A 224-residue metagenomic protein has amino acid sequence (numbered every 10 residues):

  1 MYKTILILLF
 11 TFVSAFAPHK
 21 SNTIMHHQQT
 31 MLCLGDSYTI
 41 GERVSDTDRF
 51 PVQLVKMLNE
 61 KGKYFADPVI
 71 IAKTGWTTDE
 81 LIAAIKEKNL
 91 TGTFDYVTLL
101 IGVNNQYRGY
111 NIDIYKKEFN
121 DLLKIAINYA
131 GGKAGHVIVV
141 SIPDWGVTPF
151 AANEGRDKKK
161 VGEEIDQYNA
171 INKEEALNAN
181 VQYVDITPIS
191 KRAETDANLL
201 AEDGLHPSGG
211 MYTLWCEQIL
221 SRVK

Functional and structural regions predicted by a protein language model:
M1-L8: Sec-dependent signal peptide recognition, specifically the positively charged N-region followed immediately by
T4, T39, T77, T98 (+1 more regions): Ser/Thr-centric signal marking residues that sit in or immediately flank functional binding/regulatory motifs
L9-A17: Hydrophobic h-region of N-terminal signal peptides that target proteins for export in Gram-negative bacteria
P18-T74, A84-G92: Serine-esterase "nucleophile elbow" of acetyl-processing enzymes
S37, R43, T77, N104 (+1 more regions): Gly/Ser/Thr-rich beta-alpha loop segments that engage phosphate groups in nucleotides
E42-R43, D67-G75, D113, R156-K159 (+1 more regions): Acidic/histidine-rich helix-loop elements that form or flank divalent-metal/phosphate-binding sites at the catalytic
A83-K224: Alpha-helical cap/lid subdomain in secreted, periplasmic, or secretory-pathway luminal O-acyl-processing enzymes
